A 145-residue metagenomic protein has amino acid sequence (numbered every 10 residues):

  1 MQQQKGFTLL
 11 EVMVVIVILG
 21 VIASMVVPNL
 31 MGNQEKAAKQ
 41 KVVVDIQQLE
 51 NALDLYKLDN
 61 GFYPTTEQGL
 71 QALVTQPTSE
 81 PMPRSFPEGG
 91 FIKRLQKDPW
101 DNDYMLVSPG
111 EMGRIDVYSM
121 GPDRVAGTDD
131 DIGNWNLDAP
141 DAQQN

Functional and structural regions predicted by a protein language model:
M1-Q3, V43-A52: Short, charged, low-hydrophobicity "junction" segments
Q3, G32, K36, L55-D59: Conserved amphipathic alpha-helical interaction elements at protein-protein interfaces in regulatory, energy-coupling
Q3-L30: N-terminal single-pass transmembrane signal-anchor helix
V12-V15, Q48, L55: Structural preference for long, well-ordered alpha-helical segments within the folded cores of structured domains
N29-Q48: Aliphatic-rich helix starts adjacent to a transmembrane/signal segment
N51-N145: Low-complexity, acidic interaction segments enriched in glycine
